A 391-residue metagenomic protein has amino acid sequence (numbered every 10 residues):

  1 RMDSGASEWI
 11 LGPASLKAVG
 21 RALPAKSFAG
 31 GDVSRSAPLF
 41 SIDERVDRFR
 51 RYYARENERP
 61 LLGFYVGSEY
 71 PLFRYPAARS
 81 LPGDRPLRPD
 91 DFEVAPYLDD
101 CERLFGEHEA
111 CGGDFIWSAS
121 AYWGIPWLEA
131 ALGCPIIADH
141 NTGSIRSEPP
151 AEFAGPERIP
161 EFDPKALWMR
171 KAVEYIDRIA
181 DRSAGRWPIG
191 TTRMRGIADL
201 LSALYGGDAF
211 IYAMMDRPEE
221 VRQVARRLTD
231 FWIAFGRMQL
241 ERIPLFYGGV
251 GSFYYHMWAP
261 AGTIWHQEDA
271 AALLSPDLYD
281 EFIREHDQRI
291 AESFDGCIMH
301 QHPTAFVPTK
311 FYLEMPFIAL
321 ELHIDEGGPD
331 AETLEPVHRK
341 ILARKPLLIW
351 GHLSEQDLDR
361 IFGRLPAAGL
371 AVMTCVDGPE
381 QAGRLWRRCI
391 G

Functional and structural regions predicted by a protein language model:
W9-R85, L104, A110-A121, E161-G391: Active-site loop segments of alpha/beta catalytic cores
S80-L81, R88-E93, E148-G155, A166 (+1 more regions): Intrinsic-disorder/low-complexity, polar/charged segments
P86-G133: Membrane helical hairpin/interfacial module
P126-I145, I197-A209, I390: Aromatic- and acidic-residue-enriched segments that line the glycan-binding/catalytic groove of carbohydrate-active
N141-E174: A gly/proline- and charged-residue-enriched helix-loop-helix capping module
